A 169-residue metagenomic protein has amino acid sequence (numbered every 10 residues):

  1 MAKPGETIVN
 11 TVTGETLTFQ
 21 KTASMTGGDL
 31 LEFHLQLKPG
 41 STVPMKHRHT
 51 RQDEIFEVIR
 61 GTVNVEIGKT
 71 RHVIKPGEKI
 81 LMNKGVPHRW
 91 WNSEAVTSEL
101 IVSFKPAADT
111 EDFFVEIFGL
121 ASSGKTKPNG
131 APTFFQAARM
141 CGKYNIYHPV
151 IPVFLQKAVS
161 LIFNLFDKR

Functional and structural regions predicted by a protein language model:
M1-L30, S41-Q52, T62, E66-R169: Jelly-roll (double-stranded beta-helix
E32-Q36: Short amphipathic
F56: Structured binding elements
